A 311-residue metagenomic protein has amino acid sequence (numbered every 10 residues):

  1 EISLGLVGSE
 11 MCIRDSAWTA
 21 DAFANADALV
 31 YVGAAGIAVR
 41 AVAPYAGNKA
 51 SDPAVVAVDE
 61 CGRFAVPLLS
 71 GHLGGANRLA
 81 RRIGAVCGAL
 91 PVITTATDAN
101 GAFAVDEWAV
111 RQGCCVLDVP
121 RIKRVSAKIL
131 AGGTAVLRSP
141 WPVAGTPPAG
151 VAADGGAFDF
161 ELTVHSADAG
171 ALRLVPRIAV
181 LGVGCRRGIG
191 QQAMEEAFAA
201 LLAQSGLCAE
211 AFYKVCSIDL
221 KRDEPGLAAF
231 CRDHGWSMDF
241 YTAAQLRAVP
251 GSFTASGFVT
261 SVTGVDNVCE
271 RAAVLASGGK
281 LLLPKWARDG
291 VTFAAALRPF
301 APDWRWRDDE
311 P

Functional and structural regions predicted by a protein language model:
I2-I13: Short, small-residue-biased leader/transition segments that mark boundaries at the very start of proteins
A17, D21-A34, A149-L172: Short, well-ordered secondary-structure micro-motifs within conserved domains or adaptor modules
V30, A211-I218: Short glycine-rich phosphate-binding loop at a beta-alpha junction
S51-A102, L227-N267: Long, charge-dense
G71-V164: Internal alpha/beta core interface subdomains
F158-A167, A171-L174, E270-P311: C-terminal edge-of-domain segments
R177-M194, F198: Glycine- and Gly-Pro-enriched alpha-helical subdomains that act as flexible, kink-prone "lid/hinge" or packing modules
F198-F212: Phosphate/pyrophosphate-binding loops at sites that engage ATP/ADP/AMP, CoA/4′-phosphopantetheine, polyphosphate
